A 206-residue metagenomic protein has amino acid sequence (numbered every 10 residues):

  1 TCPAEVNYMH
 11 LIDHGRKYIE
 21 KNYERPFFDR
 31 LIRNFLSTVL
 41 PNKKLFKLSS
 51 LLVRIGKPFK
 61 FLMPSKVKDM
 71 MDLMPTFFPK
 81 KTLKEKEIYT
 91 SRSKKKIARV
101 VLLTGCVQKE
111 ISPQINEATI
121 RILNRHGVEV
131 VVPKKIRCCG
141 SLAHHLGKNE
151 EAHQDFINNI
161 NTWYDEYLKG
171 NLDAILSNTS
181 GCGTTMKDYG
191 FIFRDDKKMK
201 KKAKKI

Functional and structural regions predicted by a protein language model:
T1-I136, L142-G190, R194, K198: Iron-sulfur-cluster electron-transfer modules
D196-I206: Short, flexible loop segments at boundaries between secondary-structure elements
